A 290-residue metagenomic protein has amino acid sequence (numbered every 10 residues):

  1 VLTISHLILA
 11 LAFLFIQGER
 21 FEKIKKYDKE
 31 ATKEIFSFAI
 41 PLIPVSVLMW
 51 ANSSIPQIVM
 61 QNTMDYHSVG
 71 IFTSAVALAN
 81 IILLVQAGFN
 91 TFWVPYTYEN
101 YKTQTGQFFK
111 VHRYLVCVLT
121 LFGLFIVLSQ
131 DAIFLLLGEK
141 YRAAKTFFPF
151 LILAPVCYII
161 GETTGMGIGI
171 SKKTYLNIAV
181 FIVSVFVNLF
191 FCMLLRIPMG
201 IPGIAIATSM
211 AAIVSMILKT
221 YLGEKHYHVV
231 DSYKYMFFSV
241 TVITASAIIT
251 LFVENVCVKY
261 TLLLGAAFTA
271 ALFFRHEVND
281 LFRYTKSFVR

Functional and structural regions predicted by a protein language model:
V1-E19, I182-V187, I201-L222: Hydrophobic alpha-helical transmembrane segments
L11-S53, F92, Y96-G106, H226-F238 (+1 more regions): Interhelical loop/hinge segments that connect adjacent transmembrane helices in multipass membrane
P41, P56-I58, S68-Q86, R113-Y114 (+1 more regions): Alpha-helical transmembrane segments of polytopic membrane transporters and translocases
S46-I55, T73-P95, I160: Small-residue-rich midsections of specific transmembrane alpha-helices
Y66, V127-I159, P202: Interfacial segments at transmembrane-helix termini and the short loops linking adjacent helices
A79-T105, F109-H112, G165-I170: Helix-loop junctions and terminal segments of transmembrane helices in multi-pass membrane transport/translocation
L153-V183, G223-K225: Membrane-interface junctions at transmembrane-helix termini in multi-pass inner-membrane proteins
V229, T250-R290: Membrane-proximal transmembrane or re-entrant/amphipathic helices at the cytosolic face
